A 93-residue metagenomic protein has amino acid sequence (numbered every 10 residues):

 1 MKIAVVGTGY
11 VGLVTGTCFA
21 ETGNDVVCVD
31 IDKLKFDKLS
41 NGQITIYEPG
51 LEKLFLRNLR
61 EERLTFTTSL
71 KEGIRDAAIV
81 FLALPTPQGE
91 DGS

Functional and structural regions predicted by a protein language model:
M1-S93: Structural/interface elements that position substrates and couple domains in central-metabolism enzymes
